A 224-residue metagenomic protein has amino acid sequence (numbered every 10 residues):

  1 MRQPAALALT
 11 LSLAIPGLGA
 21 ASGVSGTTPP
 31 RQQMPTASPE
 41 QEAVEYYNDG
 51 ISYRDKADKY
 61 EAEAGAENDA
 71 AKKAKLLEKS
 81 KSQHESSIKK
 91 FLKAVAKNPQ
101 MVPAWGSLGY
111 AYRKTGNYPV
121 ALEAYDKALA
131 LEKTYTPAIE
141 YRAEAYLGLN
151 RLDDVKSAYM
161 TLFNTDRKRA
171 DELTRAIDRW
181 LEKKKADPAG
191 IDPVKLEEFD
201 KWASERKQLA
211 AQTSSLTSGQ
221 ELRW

Functional and structural regions predicted by a protein language model:
T28-M34, N164-W224: Terminal, low-structured helical/coil segments at or just beyond the last alpha-helical repeat
D55-K56, K114, G148-L149, K183: Register position in tetratricopeptide repeats
E61, L76-K93, K114-K127, L149-A158: Structural signature of tandem alpha-helical TPR/SEL1-like repeats, specifically the intra-repeat loop/turn
S107, Y141, R175-A176: Canonical tetratricopeptide repeat
